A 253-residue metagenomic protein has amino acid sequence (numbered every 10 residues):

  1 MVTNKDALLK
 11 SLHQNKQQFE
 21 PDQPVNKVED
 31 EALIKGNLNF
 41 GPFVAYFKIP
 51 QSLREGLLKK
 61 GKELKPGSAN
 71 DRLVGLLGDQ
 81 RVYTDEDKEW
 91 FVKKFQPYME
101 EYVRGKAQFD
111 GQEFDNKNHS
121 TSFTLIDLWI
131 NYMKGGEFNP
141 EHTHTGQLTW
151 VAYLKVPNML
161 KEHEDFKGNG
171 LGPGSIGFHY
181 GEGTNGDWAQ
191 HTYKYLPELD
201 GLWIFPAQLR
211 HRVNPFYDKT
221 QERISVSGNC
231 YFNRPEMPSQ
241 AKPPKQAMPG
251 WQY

Functional and structural regions predicted by a protein language model:
V2-S122, D127-W129, G135-N139: Non-heme Fe(II)/2-oxoglutarate
K62, K155, F205, Y231: Residue-level marker of positions within ordered structural domains that often coincide with functionally constrained
I126-I204, N214, Q221-E222, E236: Catalytic core of non-heme Fe(II) oxygenases with the double-stranded beta-helix
L160, I224, K245-A247: A generic membrane alpha-helix/interface feature
L209-R212: Short, charged beta-turn/beta-strand-edge "cap" motif at the junction between a beta-strand and an adjacent loop
K219-C230: A short alpha/beta connector and helix-capping loop motif
N229-Y253: Double-stranded beta-helix
